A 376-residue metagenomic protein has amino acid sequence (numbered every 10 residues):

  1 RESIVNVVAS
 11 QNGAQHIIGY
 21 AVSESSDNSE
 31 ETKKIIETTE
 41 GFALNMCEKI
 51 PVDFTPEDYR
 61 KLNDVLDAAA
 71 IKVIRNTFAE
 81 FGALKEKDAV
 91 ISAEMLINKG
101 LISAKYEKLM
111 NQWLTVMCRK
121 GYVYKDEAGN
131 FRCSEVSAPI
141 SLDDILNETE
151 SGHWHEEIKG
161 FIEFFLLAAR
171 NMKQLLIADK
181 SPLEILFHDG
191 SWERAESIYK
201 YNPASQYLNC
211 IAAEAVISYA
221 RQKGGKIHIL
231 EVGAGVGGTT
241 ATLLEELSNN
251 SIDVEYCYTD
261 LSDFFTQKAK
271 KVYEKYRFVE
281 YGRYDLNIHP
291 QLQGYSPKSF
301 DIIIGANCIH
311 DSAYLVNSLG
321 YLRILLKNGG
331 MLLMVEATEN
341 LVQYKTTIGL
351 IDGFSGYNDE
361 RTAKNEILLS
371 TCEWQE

Functional and structural regions predicted by a protein language model:
R1-E31: AMP-dependent adenylate-forming
S26-L230, E246, N250-E255, N328-L333 (+2 more regions): N-terminal accessory segments
H228-L230, A234-Q291: Class I SAM-dependent methyltransferase SAM/SAH-binding core
P290-I303: A short acidic, Gly/Pro-enriched loop at the edge of an enzyme's catalytic core that lines a small-molecule cofactor
F300-V316: A short SAM/SAH-binding and catalytic strip from SAM-dependent methyltransferases
V316-M331: A short glycine-rich, Lys/Arg-flanked "PGG" loop and its adjoining helix->strand segment in the class I
L333-Q375: C-terminal alpha-helical "lid/dimerization" subdomain adjacent to the S-adenosyl-L-methionine
